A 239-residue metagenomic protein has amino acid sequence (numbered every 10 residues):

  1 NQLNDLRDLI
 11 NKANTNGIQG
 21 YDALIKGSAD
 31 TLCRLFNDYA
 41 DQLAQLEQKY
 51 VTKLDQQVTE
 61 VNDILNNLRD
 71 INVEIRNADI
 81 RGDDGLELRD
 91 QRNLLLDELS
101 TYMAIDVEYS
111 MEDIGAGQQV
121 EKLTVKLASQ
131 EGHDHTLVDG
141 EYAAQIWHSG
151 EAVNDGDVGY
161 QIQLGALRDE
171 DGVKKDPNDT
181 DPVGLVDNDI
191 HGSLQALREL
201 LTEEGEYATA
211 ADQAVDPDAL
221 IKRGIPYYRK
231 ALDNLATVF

Functional and structural regions predicted by a protein language model:
N1-V238: Structural signature of extracellular appendage/secretion-system components
